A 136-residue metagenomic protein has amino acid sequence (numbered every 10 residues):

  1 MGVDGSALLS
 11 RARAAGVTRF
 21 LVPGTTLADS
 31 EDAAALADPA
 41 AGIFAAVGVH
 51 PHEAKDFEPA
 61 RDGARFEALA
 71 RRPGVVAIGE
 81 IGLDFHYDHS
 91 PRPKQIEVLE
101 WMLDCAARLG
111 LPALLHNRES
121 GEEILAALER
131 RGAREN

Functional and structural regions predicted by a protein language model:
M1-N136: Mid-domain alpha/beta scaffold segments of enzyme catalytic cores
